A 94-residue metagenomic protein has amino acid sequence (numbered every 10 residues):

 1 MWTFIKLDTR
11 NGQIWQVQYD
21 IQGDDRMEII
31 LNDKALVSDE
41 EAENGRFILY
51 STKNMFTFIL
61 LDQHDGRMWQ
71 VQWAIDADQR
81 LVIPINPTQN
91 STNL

Functional and structural regions predicted by a protein language model:
W2-R10, T57-Q63: Short beta-strand motif characteristic of blades in beta-propeller domains
T3, N11-I14, I21-G23, R67: Primarily extracytoplasmic ectodomains and periplasmic/lumenal surface modules that are beta-strand-rich
T9, Q16-V17, Q63, Q70: Extended, low-complexity, intrinsically disordered tandem-repeat tracts enriched in acidic/polar residues
Q16-G45, I85-L94: A low-complexity, Ser/Thr/Gly/Pro-enriched, surface-exposed linker/loop concept that marks segments flanking
K34-W73: Short, solvent-exposed interaction modules
F56-T57, I75, P87-N90: Low-complexity intrinsically disordered segments
D76-R80: Surface-exposed edge beta-strands and adjoining flexible/disordered loops or tails in beta-rich
